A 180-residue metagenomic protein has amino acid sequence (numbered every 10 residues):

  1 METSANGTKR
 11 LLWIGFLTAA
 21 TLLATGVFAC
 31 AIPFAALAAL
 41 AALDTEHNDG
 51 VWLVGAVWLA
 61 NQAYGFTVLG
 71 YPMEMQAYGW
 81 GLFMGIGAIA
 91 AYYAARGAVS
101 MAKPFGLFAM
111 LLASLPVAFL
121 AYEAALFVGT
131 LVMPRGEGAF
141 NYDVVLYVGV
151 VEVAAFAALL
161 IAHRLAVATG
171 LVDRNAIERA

Functional and structural regions predicted by a protein language model:
E2-W52: Hydrophobic transmembrane alpha-helices
W13-T18, Q62-G65, L69, A139 (+1 more regions): Membrane-helix boundary/juxtamembrane interface motif
F16-A20, W52, A56-A60, I86 (+3 more regions): Lipid-exposed faces of alpha-helical membrane segments in multi-pass integral membrane proteins
A24-A31, A56-G97: Interfacial aromatic-anchored transmembrane helix boundaries in multi-pass membrane proteins
A38-L40, P72-L82, G136-Y147: Non-cytosolic membrane-interface motifs at loop->transmembrane helix junctions
H47-V54, L107, L111: Membrane-interfacial loop-to-transmembrane alpha-helix junctions, especially the N-terminal start
D49, Y64-G65, L126, A155: Hydrophobic side chains within alpha-helical segments
A94-A180: Membrane-embedded alpha-helical hairpins and interfacial helices in multi-pass inner-membrane proteins
